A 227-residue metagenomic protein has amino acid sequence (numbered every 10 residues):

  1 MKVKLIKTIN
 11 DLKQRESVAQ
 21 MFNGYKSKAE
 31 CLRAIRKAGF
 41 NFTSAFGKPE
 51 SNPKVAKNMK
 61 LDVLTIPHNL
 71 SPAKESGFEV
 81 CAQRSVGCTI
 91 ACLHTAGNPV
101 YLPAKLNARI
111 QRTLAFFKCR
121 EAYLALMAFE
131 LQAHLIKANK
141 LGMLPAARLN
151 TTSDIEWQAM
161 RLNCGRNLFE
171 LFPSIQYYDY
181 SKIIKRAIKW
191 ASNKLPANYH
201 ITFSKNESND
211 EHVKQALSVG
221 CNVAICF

Functional and structural regions predicted by a protein language model:
M1-F227: Class I S-adenosyl-L-methionine
